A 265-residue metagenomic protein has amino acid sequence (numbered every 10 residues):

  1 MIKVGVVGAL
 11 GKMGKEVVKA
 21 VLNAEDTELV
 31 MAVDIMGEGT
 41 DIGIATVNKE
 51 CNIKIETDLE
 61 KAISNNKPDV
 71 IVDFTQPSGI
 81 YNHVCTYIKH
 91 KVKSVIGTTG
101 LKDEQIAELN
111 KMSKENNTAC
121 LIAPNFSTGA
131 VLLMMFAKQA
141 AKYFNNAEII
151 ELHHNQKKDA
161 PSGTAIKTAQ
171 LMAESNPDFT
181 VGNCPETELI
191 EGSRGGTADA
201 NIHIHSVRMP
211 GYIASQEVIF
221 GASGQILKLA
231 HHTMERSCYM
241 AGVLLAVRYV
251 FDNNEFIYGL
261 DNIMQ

Functional and structural regions predicted by a protein language model:
M1-V4: Extreme N-terminal starter segment of soluble prokaryotic enzymes
V7, F74-T75, G97-T98, A123 (+1 more regions): Structural motif
V7, K12-N66, N145-Q265: C-terminal substrate-binding/catalytic lobe of Rossmann-fold NAD(P)-dependent oxidoreductases
L29, S94-V95, C120: Hydrophobic beta-strand scaffold residues
I35, T99-L101, N125-S127, L152-N155: Short, ordered loop/turn segments at secondary-structure junctions
I63-K89, G100-Q105: Beta-loop-alpha module in the N-terminal Rossmann-like domain of NAD(P)-dependent dehydrogenases, especially those
V84-C85, K89, T98-C120, F136: Rossmann-fold NAD(P)-binding glycine/threonine-rich loop
V131-F144, A160: Rossmann-like NAD(P)H-binding beta-loop-alpha module
